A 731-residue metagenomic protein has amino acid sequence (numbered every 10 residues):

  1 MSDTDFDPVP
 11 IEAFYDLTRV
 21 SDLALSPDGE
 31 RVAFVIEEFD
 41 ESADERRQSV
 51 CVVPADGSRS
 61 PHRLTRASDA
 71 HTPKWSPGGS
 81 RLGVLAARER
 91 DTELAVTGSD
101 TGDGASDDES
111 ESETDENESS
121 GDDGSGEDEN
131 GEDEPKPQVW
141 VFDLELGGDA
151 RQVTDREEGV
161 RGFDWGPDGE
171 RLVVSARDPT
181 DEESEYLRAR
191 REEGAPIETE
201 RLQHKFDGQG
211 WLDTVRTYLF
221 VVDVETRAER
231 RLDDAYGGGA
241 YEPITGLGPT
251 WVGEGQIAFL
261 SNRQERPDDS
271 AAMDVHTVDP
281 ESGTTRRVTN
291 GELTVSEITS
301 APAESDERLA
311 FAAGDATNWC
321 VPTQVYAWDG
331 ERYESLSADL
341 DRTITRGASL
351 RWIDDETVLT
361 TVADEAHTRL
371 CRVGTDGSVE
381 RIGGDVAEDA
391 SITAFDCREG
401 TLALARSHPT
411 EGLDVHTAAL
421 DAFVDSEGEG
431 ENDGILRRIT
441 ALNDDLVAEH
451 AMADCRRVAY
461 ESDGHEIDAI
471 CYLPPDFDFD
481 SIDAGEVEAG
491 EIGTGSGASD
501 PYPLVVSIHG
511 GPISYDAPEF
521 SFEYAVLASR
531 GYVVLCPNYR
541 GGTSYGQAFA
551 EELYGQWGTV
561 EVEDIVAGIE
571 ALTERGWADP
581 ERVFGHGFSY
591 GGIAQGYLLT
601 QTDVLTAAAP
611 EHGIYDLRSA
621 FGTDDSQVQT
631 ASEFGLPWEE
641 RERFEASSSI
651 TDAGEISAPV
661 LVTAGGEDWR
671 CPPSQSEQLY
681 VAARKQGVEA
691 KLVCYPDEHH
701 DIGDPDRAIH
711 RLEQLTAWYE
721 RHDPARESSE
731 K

Functional and structural regions predicted by a protein language model:
S2-T18, V53-H71, E89, D115 (+10 more regions): Multi-bladed beta-propeller domains
P8, E12-S49, P249: Beta-strand-rich domains and repeat architectures in extracellular enzymes and scaffolds, especially beta-propellers
P27-D28, P77-G78, P167-D168, V252-E254 (+3 more regions): Residue-level detector of Asp-centered blade-edge/turn motifs that repeat once per structural unit in beta-propeller
G29-V32, G79-G83, L172-V173, I257-F259 (+3 more regions): Hydrophobic beta-strand positions that form the internal "hydrophobic ladder" of WD40/Gbeta-like beta-propeller blades
I36-S49, T65-D69, A86-W140, L146-D149 (+11 more regions): A flexible loop/linker signature enriched in serine peptidases of the S9 family
V173-A176, D181-S184, T199, K205-Y218 (+3 more regions): Non-catalytic accessory segments flanking enzyme active sites
N432-I435, T440-E581, F588, G622-Q627: Cap/lid segment of the alpha/beta-hydrolase catalytic domain
Y539-K731: Active-site-proximal cap/loop segments of hydrolase catalytic domains
